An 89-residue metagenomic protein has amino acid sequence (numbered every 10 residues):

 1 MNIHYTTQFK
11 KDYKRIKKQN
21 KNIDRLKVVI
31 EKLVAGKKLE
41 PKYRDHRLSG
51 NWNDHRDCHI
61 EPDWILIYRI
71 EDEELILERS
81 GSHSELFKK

Functional and structural regions predicted by a protein language model:
N2, K14, K21-D24, V28 (+2 more regions): Enriched for short, Lys/Arg-rich terminal
Y5-F9: Basic, amphipathic "hinge/linker" alpha-helix immediately C-terminal to the N-terminal HTH DNA-binding motif
K10, S49, F87: Nucleotide phosphate-binding site architecture
D12-I16, H55: Alpha-helix C-capping/helix-to-loop hinge sites
R15-K18, A35: Secondary-structure boundary motif
N20-K21, Y43, H55, G81: Residues at secondary-structure transition points
K32-H59: A short, surface-exposed loop/turn module that caps and links secondary-structure elements
